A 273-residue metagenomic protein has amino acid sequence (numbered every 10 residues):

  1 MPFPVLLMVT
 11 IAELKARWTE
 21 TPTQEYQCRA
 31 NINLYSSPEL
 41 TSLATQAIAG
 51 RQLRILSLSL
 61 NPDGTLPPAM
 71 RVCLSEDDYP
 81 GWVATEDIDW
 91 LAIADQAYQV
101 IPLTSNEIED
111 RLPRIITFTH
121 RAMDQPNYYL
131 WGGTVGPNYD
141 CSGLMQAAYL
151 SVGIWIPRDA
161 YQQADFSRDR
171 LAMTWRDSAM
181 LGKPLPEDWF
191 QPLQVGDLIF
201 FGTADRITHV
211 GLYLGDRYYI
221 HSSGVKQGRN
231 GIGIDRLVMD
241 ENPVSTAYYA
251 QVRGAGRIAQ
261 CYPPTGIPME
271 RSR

Functional and structural regions predicted by a protein language model:
P2-F3, L43-E86: SH3/SH3-like beta-barrel superfamily modules
P2-L40, Q46-A47, L58, E86-T117 (+1 more regions): SH3-family beta-barrel domains
V9-E13, P22-S36, T41-A44, A179-M180 (+1 more regions): Aromatic- and glycine-rich peptidoglycan recognition patches
S42-T45, P137, Q191: Residue "hotspots" at secondary-structure boundaries inside conserved domains
D77-D95, G231-G233: A short macromolecule-binding patch
T117-Y139, R158: Active-site nucleophile-His-acid catalytic modules used for acyl/amide transfer and hydrolysis across diverse enzymes
V135-V152, I156-A160: Active-site nucleophilic cysteine motif
D159-D235: ...with weaker cross-activation on analogous glycine-rich loops/strands in unrelated enzymes
